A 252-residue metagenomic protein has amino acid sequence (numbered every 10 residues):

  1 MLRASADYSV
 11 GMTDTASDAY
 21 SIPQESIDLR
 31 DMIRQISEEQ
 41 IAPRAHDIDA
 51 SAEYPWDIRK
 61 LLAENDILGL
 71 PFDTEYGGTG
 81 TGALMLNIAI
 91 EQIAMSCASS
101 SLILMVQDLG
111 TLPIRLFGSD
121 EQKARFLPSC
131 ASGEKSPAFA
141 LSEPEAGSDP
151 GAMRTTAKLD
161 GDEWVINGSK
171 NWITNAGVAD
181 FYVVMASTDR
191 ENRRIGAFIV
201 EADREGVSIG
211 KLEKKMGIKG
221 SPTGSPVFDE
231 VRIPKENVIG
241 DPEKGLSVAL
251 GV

Functional and structural regions predicted by a protein language model:
M1, D7-Y8, M12: Short, positively charged and aromatic/hydrophobic N-terminal segments
D7, S17-I22, L29, M95 (+1 more regions): Glycine-rich beta->alpha junctions and the first turn(s) of the following alpha-helix
I33-Q40, G118-R125, G161-N167, A197-V207 (+1 more regions): Long, well-ordered alpha-helical segments
E64-E134, T174-F181: Internal helix-loop-helix
G133-L141: A short, Trp-centered hydrophobic/proline-enriched beta-strand micro-motif
G147-D149, W164: Hydrophobic, small-residue-rich alpha-helical packing segments that form membrane-like cores
T155-K158: A structural signal for short hydrophobic beta-strand segments in well-ordered beta-sheet cores
E163, N167-I209: A short core secondary-structure module
